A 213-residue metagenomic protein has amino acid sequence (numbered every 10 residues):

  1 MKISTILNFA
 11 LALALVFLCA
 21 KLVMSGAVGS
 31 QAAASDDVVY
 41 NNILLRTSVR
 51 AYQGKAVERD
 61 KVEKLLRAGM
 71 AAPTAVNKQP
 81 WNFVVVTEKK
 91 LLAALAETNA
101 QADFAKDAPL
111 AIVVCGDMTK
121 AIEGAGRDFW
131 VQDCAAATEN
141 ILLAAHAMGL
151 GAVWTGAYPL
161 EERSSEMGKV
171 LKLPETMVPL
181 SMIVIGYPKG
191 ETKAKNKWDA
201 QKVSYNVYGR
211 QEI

Functional and structural regions predicted by a protein language model:
K2-I213: Acidic, surface-exposed loops and disordered segments
